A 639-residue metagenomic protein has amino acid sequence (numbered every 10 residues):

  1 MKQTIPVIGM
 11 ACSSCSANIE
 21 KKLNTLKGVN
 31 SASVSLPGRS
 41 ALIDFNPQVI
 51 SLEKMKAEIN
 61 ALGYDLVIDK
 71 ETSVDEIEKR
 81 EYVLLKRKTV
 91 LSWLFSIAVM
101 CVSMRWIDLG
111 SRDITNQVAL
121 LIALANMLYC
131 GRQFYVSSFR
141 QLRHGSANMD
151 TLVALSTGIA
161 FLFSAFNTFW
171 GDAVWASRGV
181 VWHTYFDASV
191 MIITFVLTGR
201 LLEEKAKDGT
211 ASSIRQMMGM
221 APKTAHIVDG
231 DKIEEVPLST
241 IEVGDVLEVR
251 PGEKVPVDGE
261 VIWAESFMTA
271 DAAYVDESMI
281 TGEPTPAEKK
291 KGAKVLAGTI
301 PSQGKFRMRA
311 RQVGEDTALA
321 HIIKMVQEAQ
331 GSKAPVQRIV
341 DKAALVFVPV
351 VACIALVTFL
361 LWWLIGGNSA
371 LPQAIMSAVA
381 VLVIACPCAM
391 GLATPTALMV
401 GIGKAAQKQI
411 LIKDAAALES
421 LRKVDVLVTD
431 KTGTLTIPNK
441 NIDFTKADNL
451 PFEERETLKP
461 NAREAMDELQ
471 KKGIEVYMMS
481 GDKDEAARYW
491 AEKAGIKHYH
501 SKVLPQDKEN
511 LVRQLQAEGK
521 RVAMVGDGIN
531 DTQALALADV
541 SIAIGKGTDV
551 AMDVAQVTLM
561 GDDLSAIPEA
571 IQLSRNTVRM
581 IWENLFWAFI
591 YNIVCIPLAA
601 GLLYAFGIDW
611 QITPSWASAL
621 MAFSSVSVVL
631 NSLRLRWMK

Functional and structural regions predicted by a protein language model:
M1-N116, R140, Q216, K232-E235 (+7 more regions): Flexible metal-binding regulatory segments at protein termini and peripheral loops
T4, K27-V49, E53, H183-F186 (+2 more regions): Conserved cytosolic catalytic loops of P-type ATPases
A17, G38, I412, R422 (+2 more regions): Conserved ATP-binding TGD loop and adjacent catalytic N/P-domain core of P-type ATPases
D75-L94, Q117, S137-A160, I323-A355 (+5 more regions): Soluble-to-membrane junctions at the N-terminal ends of transmembrane alpha-helices in multi-pass ion-transporting
L84-T224, K342, I612-S615: Transmembrane helix-loop-helix hairpins at the membrane interface
D108-S111, R143, L162, K404 (+7 more regions): Membrane-embedded alpha-helical bundles of multi-pass transporters
A188-P251, K289, L411-K413, A486-W490 (+2 more regions): Juxtamembrane coupling segments of multi-pass membrane pumps/enzymes
I280, M376, C386-A447, P451 (+2 more regions): Conserved catalytic phosphorylation-site environment of P-type ATPases
